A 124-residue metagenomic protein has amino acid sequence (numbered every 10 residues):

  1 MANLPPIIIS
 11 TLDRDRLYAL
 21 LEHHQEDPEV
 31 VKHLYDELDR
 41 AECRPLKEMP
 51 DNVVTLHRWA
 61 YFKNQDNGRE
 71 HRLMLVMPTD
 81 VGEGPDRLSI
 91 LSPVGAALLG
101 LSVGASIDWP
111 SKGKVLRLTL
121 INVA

Functional and structural regions predicted by a protein language model:
M1-V53: N-terminal intrinsically disordered, low-complexity, charge/repeat-rich segments that act as generic
H33-D36, L73, T79: N-terminal beta-hairpin/loop module of FHA
E42, G82-P93: Short, structured beta-strand/loop micro-motifs enriched in basic residues and often containing a Trp
K47, P93, K114: Histidine- and aromatic-rich ligand-binding microenvironments
V54-Q65, E70, M74-V76, V103-A124: FKBP-type peptidyl-prolyl cis-trans isomerase
N67, T79-G82, G95: A short acidic, glycine/proline-enriched capping/turn motif at secondary-structure boundaries, especially helix N-cap
V94-S106: Beta-rich strand-turn-strand
